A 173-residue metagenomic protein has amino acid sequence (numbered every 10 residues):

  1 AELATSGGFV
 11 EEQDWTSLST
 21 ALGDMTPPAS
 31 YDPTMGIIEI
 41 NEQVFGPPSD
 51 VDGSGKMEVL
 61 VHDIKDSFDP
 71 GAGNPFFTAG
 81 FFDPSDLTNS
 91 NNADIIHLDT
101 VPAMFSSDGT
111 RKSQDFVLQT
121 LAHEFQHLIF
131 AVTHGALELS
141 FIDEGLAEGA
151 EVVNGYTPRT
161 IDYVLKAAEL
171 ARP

Functional and structural regions predicted by a protein language model:
E2-L139, D143-L146, A150, Y156-P173: Juxtacatalytic substrate-recognition/specificity segment
